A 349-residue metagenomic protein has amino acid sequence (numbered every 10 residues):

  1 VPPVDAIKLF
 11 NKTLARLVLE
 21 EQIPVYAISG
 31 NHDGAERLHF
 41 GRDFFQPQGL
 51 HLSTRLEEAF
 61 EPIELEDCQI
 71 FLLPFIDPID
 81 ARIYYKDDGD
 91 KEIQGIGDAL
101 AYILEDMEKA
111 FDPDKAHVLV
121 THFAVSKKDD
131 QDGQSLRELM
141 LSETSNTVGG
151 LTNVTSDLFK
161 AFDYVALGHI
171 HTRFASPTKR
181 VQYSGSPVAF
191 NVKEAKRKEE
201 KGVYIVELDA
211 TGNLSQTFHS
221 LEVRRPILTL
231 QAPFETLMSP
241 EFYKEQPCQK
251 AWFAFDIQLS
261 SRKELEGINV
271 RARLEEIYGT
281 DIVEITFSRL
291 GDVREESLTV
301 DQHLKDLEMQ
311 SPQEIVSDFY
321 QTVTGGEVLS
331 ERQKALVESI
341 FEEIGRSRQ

Functional and structural regions predicted by a protein language model:
V1, I28-L38, A59-F60, D77-A81 (+3 more regions): Active-site environment of divalent metal-dependent phosphoester hydrolases
V1-I63, S156-F162: Core catalytic region of metal-dependent phosphoesterases/phosphodiesterases, especially metallo-beta-lactamase-like
F10, G30, I70, H122 (+4 more regions): Divalent metal-coordination and catalytic microenvironments
V18-E21, D112-P113, S156-A161, K198 (+2 more regions): Short, conserved loop/helix-junction motifs that constitute active-site signature segments in enzyme catalytic cores
F40-V148, S184-P187: Conserved catalytic scaffold of divalent metal-dependent phosphoesterases
P47, Q131-G212: Conserved beta-sheet core of the metallophosphoesterase superfamily
E207-Q349: Accessory, non-catalytic peripheral segments of nucleic-acid enzymes
